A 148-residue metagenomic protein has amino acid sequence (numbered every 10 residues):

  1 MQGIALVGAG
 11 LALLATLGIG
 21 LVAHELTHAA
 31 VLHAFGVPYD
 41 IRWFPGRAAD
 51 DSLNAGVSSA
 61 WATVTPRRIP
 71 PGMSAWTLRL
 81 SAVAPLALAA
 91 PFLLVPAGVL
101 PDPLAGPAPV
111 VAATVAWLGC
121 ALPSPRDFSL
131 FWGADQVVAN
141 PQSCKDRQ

Functional and structural regions predicted by a protein language model:
M1-A23, A89-P103: Long, highly hydrophobic alpha-helical transmembrane signal-anchor segments
T16-P70: Small-residue-rich helix-interface/hinge motifs
D51-Q148: Metalloprotease/metallohydrolase-associated module, dominated by Zn2+-dependent proteases
